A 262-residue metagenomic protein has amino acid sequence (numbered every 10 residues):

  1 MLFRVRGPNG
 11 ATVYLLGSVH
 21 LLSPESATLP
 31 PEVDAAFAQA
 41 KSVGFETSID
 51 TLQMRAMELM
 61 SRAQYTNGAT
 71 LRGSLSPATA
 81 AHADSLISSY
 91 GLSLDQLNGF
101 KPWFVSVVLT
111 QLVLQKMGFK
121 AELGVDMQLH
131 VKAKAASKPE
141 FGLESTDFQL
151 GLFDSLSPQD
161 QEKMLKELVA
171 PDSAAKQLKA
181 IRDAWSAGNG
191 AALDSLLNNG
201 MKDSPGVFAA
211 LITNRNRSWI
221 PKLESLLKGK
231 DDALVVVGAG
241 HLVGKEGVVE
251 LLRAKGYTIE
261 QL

Functional and structural regions predicted by a protein language model:
L2-L211: Structured, acidic catalytic/metal-binding patches in enzyme active sites
G206-L262: A cross-kingdom marker for long, charged
